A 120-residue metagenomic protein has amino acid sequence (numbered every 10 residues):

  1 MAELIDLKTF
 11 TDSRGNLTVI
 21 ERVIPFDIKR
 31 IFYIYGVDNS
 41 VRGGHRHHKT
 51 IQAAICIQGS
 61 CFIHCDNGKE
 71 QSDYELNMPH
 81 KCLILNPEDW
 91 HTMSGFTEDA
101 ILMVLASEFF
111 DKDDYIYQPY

Functional and structural regions predicted by a protein language model:
M1-L83, S94, E98-S107, D111-Y120: Non-catalytic, conserved peripheral segments adjacent to functional cores
H91: Surface-exposed, Lys/Arg-rich phosphate-binding patches that contact polyanionic backbones
